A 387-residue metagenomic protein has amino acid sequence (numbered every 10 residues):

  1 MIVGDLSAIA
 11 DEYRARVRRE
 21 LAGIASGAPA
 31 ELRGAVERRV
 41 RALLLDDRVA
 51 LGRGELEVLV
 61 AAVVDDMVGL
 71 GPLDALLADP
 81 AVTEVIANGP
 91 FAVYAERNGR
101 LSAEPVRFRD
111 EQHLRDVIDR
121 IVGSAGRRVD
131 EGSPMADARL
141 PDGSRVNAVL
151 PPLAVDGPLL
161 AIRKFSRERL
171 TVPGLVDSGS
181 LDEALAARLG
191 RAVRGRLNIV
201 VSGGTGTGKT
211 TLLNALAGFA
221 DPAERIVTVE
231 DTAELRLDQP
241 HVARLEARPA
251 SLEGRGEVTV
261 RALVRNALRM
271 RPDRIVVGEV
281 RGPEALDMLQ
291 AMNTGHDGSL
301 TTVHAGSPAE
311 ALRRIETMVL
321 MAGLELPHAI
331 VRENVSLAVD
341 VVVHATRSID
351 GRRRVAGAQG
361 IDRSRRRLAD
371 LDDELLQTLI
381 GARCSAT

Functional and structural regions predicted by a protein language model:
M1-E131, L140: N-terminal accessory targeting/assembly segments
D79, A92, E96-G195: P-loop NTP-binding catalytic core
S166-D177, N214-R265, A311-I315: P-loop NTPase switch/communication element
V201: Hydrophobic anchor at the beta1->P-loop junction of P-loop NTPases
G206: Walker A (P-loop) phosphate-binding loop of P-loop NTPases
K209: Conserved lysine of the Walker
E230, L235-A243, A267-G360: Conserved P-loop NTPase nucleotide-binding/switch module
V335, I349-T387: NTP-binding/hydrolysis catalytic cores, primarily Walker-type P-loop NTPases
